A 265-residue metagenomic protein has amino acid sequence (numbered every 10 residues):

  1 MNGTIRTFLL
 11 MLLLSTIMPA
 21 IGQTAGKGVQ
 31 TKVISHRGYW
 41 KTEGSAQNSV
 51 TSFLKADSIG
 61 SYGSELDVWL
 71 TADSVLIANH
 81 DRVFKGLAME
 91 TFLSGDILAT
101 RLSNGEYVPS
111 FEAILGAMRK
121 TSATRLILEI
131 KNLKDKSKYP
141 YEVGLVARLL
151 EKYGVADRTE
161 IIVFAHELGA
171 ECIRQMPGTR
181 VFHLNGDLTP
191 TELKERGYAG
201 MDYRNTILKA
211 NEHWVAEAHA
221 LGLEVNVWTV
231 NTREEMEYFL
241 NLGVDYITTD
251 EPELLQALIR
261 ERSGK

Functional and structural regions predicted by a protein language model:
M1-G28: Bacterial Sec-dependent N-terminal signal peptides
I21-K265: Phosphate-group recognition and catalysis centered on beta-loop-alpha active-site segments
